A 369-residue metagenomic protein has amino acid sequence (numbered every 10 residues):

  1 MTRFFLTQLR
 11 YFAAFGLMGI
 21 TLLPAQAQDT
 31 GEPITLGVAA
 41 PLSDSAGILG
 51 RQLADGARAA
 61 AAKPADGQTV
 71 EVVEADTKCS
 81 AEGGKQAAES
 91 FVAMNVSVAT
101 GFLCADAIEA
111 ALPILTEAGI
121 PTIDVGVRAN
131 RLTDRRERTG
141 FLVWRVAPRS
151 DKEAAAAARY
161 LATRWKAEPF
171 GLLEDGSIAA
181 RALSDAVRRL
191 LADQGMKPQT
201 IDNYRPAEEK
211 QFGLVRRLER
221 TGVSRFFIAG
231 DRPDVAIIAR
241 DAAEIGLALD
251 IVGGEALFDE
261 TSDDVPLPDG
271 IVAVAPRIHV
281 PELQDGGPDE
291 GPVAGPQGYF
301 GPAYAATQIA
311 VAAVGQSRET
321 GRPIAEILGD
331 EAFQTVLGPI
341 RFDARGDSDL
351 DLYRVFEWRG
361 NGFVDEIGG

Functional and structural regions predicted by a protein language model:
T2-F12, Q26-G369: Extracytosolic ligand-binding ectodomains
Y11-T21: Bacterial N-terminal signal peptides
